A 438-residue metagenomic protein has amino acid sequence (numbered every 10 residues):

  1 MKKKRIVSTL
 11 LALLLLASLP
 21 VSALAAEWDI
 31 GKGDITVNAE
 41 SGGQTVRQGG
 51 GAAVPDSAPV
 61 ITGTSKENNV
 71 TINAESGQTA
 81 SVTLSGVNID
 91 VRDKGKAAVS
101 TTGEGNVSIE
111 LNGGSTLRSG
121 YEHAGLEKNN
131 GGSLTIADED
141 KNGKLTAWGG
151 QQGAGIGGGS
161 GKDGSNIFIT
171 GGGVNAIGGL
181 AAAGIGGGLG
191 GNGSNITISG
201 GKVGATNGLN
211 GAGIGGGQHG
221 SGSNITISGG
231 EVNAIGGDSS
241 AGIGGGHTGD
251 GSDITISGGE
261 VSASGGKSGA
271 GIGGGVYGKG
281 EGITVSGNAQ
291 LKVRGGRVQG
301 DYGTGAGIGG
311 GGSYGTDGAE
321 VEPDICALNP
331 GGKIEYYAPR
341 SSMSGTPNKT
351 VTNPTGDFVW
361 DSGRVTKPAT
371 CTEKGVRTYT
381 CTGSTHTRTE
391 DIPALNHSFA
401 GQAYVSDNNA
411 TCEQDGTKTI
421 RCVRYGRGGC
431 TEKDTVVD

Functional and structural regions predicted by a protein language model:
M1-K3: N-terminal secretory signal peptides that target proteins for export/translocation
R5-T9, L16, A23-V359: A composition-driven surface/loop motif
P354-D438: Extracellular modular ligand-binding repeats in secreted and cell-surface proteins
